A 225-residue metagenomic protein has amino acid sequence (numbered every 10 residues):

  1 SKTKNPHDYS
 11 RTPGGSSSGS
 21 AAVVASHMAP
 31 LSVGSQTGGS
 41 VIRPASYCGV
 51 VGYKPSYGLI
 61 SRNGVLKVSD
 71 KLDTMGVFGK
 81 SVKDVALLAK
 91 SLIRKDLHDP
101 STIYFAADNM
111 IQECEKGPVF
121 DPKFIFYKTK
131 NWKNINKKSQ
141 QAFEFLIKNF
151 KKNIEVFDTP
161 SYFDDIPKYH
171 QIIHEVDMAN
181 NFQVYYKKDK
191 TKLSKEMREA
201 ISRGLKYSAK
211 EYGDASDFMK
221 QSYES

Functional and structural regions predicted by a protein language model:
S1-L92: Short glycine/serine-rich loop segments
D8-T12, T102-I103, Y212-M219: Short, flexible loop segments at the rims of nucleotide/cofactor-binding pockets, characterized by
S18, S35, A45-C48, K80-L87 (+8 more regions): Conserved active-site and cofactor/substrate-binding residues in soluble primary-metabolism enzymes
P44, V50-S56, I60, M75-F78 (+7 more regions): Change "in soluble alpha/beta enzymes" to "in soluble alpha/beta proteins
K54-Q140: A short helix-breaking turn/cap at a secondary-structure junction
P118-Y127, Y169-Y223: Short helix-loop capping/hinge segments that flank enzyme active sites or metal/cofactor-binding pockets
K137-P160, F182-K188, Y212, S216-S225: Acyltransferase
N153-H170, I201-S202: Short connector loops at secondary-structure junctions
